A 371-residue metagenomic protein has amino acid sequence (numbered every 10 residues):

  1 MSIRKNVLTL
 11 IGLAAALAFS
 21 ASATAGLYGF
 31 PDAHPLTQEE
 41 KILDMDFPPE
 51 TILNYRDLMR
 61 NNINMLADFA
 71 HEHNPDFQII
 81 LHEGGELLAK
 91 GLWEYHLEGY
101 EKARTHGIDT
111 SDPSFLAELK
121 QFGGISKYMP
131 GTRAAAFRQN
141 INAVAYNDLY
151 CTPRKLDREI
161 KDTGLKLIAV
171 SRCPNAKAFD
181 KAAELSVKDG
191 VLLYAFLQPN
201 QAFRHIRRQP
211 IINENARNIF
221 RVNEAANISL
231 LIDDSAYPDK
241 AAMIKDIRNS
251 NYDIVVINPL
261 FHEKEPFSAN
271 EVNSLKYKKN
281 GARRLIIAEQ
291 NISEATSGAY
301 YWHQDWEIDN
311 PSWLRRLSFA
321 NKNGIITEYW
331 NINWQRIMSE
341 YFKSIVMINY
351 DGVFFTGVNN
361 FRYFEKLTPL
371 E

Functional and structural regions predicted by a protein language model:
S2-L10: Bacterial N-terminal signal peptides that target proteins for export
T9-L13, L87: Intrinsically disordered and other compositionally biased segments
A25-E371: Glycan-processing catalytic domains of CAZymes
